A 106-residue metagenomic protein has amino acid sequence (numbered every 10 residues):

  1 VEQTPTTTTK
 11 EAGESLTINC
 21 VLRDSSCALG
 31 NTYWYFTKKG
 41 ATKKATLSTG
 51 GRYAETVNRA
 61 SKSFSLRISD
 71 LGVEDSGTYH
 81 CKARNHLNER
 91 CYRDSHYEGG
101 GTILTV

Functional and structural regions predicted by a protein language model:
V1-N19: N-terminal edge beta-strand
V1-Q3, F36-S48, H96-V106: Flexible inter-domain hinge/linker segments at boundaries of tandem extracellular adhesion modules
E2, V21, Y35, A54-T56 (+2 more regions): Residue-level detector of conserved, well-ordered beta-strand and adjacent loop positions that form binding/recognition
T6-T8, G51-S76, L87: Extracellular beta-strand/loop-rich beta-sandwich domains predominantly from IgSF
A12, N58-A60, D94-H96: A generic structural micro-feature
S15-D24, N31-K39, R67-D70, D75-L87: Structural signature of extracellular immunoglobulin-like
S15-T17, S63, G99-G101: Intrinsic-disorder/low-complexity, polar/charged segments enriched in Ser/Thr/Lys/Arg/Asp/Glu/Gln
T78-V106: Extracellular/luminal immunoglobulin-like beta-sandwich modules
